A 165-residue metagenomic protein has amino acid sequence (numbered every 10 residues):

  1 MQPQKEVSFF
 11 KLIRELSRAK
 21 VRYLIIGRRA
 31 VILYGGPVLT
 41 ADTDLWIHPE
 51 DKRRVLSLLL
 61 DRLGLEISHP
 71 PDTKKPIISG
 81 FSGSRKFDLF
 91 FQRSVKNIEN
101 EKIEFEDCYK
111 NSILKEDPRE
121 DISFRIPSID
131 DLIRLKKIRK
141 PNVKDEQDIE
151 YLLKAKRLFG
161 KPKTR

Functional and structural regions predicted by a protein language model:
M1-R165: Compositionally biased terminal segments of proteins
